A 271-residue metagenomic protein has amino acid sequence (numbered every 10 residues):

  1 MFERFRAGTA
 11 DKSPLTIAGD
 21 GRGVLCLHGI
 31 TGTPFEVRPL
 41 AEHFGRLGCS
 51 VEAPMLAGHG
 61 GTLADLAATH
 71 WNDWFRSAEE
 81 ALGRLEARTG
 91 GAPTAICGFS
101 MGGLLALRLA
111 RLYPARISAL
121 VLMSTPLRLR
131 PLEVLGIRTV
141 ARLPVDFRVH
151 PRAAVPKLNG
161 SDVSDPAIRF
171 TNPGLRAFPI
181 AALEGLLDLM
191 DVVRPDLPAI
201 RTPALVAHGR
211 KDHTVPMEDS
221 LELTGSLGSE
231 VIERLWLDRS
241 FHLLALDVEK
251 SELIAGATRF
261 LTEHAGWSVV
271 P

Functional and structural regions predicted by a protein language model:
G45-L63: Conserved alpha/beta-hydrolase
S50-E52, L221, G225-L243: Catalytic histidine neighborhood in serine/cysteine hydrolases with alpha/beta-hydrolase-type architecture
T62-A95: Catalytic nucleophile-loop/oxyanion-hole region of alpha/beta-hydrolase and closely related hydrolase-like folds
G98-G102, A106: Gly/Ala-rich beta-loop-alpha elbow adjacent to hydrolase catalytic centers
V121-P131: Active-site nucleophile loop of the alpha/beta-hydrolase fold
I200, V206-H208, D212: Short beta-strand/loop motif that positions the catalytic acidic residue of the alpha/beta-hydrolase fold
H213-D219: Conserved alpha/beta-hydrolase "acid-adjacent" motif
E233, D238-P271: Catalytic active-site module of serine/aspartate enzymes centered on a nucleophile-bearing elbow/loop
